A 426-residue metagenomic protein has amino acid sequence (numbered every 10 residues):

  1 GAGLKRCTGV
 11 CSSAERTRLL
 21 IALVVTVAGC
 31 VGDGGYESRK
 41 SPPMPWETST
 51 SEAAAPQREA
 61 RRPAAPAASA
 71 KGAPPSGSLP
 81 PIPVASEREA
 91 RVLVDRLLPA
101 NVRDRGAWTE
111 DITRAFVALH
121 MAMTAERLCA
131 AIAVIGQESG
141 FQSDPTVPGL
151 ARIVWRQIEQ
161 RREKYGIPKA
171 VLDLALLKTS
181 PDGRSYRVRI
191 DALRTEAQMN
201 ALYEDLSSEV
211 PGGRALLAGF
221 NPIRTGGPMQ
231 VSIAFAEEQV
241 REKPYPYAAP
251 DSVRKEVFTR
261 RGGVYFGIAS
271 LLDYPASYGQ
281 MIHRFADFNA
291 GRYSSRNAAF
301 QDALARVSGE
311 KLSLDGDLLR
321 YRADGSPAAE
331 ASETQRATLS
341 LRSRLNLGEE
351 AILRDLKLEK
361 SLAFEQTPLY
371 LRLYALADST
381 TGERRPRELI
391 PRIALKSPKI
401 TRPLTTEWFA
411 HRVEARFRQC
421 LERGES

Functional and structural regions predicted by a protein language model:
G3-L20: Bacterial N-terminal signal peptides that target proteins for export
C7, G29-S426: Cell-wall glycan-active module
R18-A28: Bacterial N-terminal signal peptides
